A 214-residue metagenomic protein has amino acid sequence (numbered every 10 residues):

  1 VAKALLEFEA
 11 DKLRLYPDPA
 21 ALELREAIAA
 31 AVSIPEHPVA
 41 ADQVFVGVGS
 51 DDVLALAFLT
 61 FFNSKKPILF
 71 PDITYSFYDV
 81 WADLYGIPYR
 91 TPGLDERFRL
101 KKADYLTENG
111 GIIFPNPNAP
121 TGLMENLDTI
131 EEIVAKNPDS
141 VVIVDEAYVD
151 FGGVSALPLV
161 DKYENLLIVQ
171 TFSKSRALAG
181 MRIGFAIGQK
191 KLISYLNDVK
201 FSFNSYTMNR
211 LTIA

Functional and structural regions predicted by a protein language model:
V1, S50-D51, Y75, N116-P120 (+1 more regions): Short glycine-rich anion-binding loops that position phosphate/pyrophosphate groups of nucleotides and phosphorylated
V1-G49, L56: N-terminal small-domain helix-loop-helix segment of the aminotransferase-like
P19-A20, N165-A214: PLP-dependent aminotransferase class I/II
H37-V44, K65-P67, E146, E164-N165: Short acidic capping loops at alpha-helix termini that bridge into adjacent secondary structure
T60-P115: PLP-dependent aminotransferase-like
D95-D150: Active-site phosphate-binding strand-loop segment of PLP-dependent enzymes
T129-N137, P158-K162, Y195, V199: Catalytic-core regions built around general acid/base machinery
